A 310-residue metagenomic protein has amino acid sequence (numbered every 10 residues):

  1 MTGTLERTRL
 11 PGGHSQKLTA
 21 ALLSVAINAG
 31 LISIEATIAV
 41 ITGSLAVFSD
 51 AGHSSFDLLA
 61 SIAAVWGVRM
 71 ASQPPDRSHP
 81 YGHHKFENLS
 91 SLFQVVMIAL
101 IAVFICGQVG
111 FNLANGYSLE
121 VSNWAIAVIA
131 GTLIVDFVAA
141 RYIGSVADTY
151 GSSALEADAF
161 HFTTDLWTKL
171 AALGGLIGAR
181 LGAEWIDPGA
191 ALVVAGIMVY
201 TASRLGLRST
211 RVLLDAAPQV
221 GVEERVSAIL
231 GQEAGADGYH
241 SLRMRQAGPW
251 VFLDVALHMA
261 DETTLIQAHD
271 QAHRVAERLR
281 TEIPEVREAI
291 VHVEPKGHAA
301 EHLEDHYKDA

Functional and structural regions predicted by a protein language model:
T2-A29, S33-I34, V40-A310: Alpha-helical transmembrane segments and adjacent TM-loop junctions that form the membrane-embedded core of multi-pass
